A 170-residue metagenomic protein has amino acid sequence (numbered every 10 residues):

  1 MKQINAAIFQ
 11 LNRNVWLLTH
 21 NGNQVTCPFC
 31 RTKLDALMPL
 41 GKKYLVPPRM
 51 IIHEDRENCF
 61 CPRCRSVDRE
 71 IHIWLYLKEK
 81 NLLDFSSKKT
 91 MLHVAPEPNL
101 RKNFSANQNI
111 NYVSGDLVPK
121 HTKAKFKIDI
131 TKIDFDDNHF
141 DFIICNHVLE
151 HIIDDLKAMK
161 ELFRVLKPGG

Functional and structural regions predicted by a protein language model:
M1, M38, M50, M91 (+1 more regions): Detector for methionine-enriched segments
M1-A7: Boundary detector for helix-to-coil junctions that initiate low-complexity/charged tails
K2, R13-V25, F29-T32, I153-G170: S-adenosyl-L-methionine-dependent methyltransferase catalytic module, highlighting the catalytic core
A7, P28-E57, R101-K132: Short secondary-structure boundary segments
F9-S87: N-terminal juxtadomain amphipathic helix that follows a signal peptide/anchor or precedes a small N-terminal auxiliary
K89-G170: Conserved SAM-binding loop
